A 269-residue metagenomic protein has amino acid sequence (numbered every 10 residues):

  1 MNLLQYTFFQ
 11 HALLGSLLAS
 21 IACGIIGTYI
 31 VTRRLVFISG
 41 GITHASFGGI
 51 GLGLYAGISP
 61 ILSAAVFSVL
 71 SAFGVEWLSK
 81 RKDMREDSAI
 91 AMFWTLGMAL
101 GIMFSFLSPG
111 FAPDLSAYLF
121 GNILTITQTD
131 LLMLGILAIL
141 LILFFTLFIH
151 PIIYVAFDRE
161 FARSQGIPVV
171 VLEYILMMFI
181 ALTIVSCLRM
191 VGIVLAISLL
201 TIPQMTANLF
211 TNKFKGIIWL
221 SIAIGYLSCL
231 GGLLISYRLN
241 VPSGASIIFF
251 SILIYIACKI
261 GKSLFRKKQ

Functional and structural regions predicted by a protein language model:
M1-I21, K268-Q269: Membrane-interfacial amphipathic/re-entrant helices at transmembrane-helix boundaries
Y6-H11, K82, I90-H150: Transmembrane helix-bundle core of multi-pass membrane transporters and related energy-transducing complexes
L13-L18, I61-V66, A91-M92, L131-I136 (+3 more regions): Hydrophobic alpha-helical transmembrane segments
G15-G24, A45, G49, G53 (+15 more regions): Alpha-helical transmembrane segments in multi-pass membrane proteins
T28-F111, A207-W219, S236-L239, S263-L264: Short loop segments and helix-boundary regions at transmembrane helix junctions of multi-pass inner-membrane proteins
T127-I202: Helix-loop-helix "hairpin" substructures at the membrane interface of multi-pass membrane proteins
M190, V194-A245: Transmembrane alpha-helical segments in multi-pass inner-membrane proteins
V241-I248, I252-Q269: Cytosolic-side transmembrane-helix boundaries in multi-pass membrane proteins
